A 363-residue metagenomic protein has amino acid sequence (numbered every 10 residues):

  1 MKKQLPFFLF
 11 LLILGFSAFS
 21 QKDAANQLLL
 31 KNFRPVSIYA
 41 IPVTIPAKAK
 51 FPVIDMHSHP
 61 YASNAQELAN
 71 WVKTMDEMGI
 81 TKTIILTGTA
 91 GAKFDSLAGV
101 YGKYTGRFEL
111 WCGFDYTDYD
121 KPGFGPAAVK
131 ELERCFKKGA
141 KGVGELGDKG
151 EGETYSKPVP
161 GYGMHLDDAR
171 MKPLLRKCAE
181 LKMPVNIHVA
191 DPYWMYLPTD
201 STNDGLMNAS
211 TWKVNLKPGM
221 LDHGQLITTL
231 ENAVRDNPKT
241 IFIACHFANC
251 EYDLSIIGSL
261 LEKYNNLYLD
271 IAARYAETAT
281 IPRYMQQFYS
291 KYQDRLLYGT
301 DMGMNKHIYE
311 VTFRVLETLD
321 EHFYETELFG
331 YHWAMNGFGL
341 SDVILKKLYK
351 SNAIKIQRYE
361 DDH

Functional and structural regions predicted by a protein language model:
F7-S17: Bacterial N-terminal signal peptides
Q21-G106: An N-terminally biased module of ancient metal coordination in phosphate/nucleic-acid-related enzymes
K22-L28, I41-T44, D95-W212, N265: Active-site gating/metal-coordination segments in enzymes
A25, L29-N32, K50, E153-K157 (+2 more regions): Active-site gating loops and adjacent loop-to-helix segments of metal-dependent hydrolytic enzymes
S37, N64-A65, V72, G224-N232 (+1 more regions): H/E-rich (His + Asp/Glu) clusters that bind or coordinate divalent metals
I54-S58, K82-I85, F108-G113, V143-E145 (+4 more regions): Hydrophobic faces of well-ordered beta-strands that scaffold small-molecule active sites in alpha/beta enzyme cores
Y61-S63, A90-K93, T117-D118, K149-E153 (+4 more regions): Active-site environment of divalent metal-dependent phosphoester hydrolases
S63-M75, P122-C135, I256: Short, acidic/polar
